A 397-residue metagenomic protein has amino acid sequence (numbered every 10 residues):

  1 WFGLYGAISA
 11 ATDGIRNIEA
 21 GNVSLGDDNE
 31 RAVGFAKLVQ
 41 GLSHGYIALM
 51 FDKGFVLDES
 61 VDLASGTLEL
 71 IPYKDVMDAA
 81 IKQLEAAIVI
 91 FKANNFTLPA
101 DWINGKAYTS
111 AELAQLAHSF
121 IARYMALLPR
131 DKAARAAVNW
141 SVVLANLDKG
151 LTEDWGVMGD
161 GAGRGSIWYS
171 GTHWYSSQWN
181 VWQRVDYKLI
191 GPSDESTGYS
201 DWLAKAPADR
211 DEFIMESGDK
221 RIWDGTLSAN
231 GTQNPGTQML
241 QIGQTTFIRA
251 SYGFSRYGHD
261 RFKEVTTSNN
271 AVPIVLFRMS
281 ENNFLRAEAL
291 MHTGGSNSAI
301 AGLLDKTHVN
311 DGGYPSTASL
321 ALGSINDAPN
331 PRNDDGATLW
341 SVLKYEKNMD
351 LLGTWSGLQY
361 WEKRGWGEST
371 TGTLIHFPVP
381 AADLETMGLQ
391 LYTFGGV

Functional and structural regions predicted by a protein language model:
W1-E281, H292-A299, G336-T338, G396: Structured, solvent-exposed acidic/aromatic patches
G45, F284, V309-G313: Extended amphipathic coiled-coil alpha-helical segments
N94-F96, K132, N310-A318, L351-T354: Substrate-binding/catalytic groove segments of enzymes that remodel or degrade extracellular structural polymers
Y108-S110, R123, P273, N330-V397: Long, intrinsically disordered, low-complexity segments
S166-W168, S298, L303, Q359-W361 (+1 more regions): Short loop/turn elements at secondary-structure junctions
G236, Y314-D334: Surface-exposed intrinsically disordered loops and tails
A287: Active-site-proximal region of nucleotide-activated glycan assembly enzymes, centered on histidine/acidic-rich loops
A299-Y314: Active/binding-pocket-proximal capping segment
